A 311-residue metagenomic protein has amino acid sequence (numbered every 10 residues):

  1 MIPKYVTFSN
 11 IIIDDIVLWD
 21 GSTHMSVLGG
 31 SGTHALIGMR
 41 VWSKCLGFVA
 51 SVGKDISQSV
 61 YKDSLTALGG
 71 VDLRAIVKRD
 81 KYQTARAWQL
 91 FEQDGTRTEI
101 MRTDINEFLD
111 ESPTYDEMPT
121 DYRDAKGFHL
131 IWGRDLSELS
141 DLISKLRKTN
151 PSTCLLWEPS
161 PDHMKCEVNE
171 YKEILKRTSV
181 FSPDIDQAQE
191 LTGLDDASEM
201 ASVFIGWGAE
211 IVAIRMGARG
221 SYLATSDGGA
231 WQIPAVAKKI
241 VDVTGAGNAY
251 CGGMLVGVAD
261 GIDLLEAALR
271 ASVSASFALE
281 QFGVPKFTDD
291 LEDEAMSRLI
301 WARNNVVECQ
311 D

Functional and structural regions predicted by a protein language model:
M1-P3, A197-D311: Conserved phosphate-binding/catalytic region of the ribokinase-like
P3-I12, L156: Short, hydrophobic/glycine-enriched beta-strand segments
S9-I11, S31, A249: Active-site metal-binding loops of divalent metal-dependent hydrolases
I13-S26, S43-L130, K145-S152, M296-D311: Conserved N-terminal subdomain of the carbohydrate kinase-like
G21-I37: Short catalytic helix/loop segments, enriched in acidic residues and glycine and frequently bearing histidine
L36-C45, G257-G261: Alpha-helix C-terminal capping segments
I37, A87-L90, G220-A224: Short beta-strand scaffold segments in enzyme catalytic cores
R147-T153, P161-Q232: Conserved phosphate/ATP/ADP-binding segment of small-molecule kinases
